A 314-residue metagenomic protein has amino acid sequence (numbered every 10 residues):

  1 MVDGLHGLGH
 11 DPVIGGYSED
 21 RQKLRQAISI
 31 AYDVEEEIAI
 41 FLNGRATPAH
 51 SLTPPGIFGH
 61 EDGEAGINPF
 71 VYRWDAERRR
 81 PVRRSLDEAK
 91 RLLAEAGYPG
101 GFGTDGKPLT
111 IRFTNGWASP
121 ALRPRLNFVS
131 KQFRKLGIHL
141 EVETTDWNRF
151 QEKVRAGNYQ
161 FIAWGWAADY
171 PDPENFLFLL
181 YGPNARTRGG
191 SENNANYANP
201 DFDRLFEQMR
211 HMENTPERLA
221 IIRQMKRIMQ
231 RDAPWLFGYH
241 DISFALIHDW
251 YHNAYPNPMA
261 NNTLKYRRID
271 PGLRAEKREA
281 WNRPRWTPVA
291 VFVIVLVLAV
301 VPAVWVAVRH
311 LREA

Functional and structural regions predicted by a protein language model:
M1-N43, T47, I57-D232, A260-T263 (+1 more regions): Extracytoplasmic/periplasmic ligand-capture domains
R223-M259: Extracytoplasmic/lumenal ectodomains and periplasmic regions of secretory and membrane proteins
